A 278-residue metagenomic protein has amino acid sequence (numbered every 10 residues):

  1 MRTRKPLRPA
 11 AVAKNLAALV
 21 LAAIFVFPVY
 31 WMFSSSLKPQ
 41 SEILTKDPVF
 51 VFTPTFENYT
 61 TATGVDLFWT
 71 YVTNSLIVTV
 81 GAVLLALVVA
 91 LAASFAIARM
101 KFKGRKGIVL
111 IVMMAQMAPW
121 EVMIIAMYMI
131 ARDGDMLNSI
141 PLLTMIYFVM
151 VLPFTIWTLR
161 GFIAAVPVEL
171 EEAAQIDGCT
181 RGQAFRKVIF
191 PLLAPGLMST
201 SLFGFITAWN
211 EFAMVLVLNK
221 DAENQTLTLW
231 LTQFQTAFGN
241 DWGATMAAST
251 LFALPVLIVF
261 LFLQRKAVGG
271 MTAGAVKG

Functional and structural regions predicted by a protein language model:
R4-G278: A structural signal for multi-pass alpha-helical bundles of membrane permease subunits that mediate small-molecule
